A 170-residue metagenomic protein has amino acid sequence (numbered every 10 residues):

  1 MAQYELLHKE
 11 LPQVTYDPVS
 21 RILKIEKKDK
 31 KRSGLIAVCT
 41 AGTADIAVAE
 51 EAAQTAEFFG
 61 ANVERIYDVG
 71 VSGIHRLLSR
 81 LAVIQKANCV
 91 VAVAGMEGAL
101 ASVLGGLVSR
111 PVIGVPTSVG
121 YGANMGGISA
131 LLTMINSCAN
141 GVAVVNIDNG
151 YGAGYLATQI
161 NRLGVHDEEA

Functional and structural regions predicted by a protein language model:
M1-P18: Helix-enriched interaction subdomains in cytosolic or periplasmic regions, typified by TIR/SEFIR signaling/NADase cores
T15-S20, L104-G127: Short, acidic/small-residue loops that bind anionic groups at enzyme active sites
I22-K24, N62-V83, I128-S129, V145: Glycine-rich oxoanion-binding loops at beta->alpha junctions
S33-G73: Glycine-rich phosphate/diphosphate-binding loop of Rossmann-like nucleotide-binding domains
V38, A56, V91-V93, L104 (+1 more regions): Buried hydrophobic positions in well-ordered alpha/beta secondary-structure cores of metabolic enzymes
T40, L81-Q85, C89, T117-A170: C-terminal binding/interaction regions
D45-E50, I74, A94-V103, N124-M125 (+1 more regions): Short glycine/serine/threonine-rich phosphate/pyrophosphate-binding segments that cradle anionic phosphate groups
S79-T117: Glycine-rich phosphate-binding loop
